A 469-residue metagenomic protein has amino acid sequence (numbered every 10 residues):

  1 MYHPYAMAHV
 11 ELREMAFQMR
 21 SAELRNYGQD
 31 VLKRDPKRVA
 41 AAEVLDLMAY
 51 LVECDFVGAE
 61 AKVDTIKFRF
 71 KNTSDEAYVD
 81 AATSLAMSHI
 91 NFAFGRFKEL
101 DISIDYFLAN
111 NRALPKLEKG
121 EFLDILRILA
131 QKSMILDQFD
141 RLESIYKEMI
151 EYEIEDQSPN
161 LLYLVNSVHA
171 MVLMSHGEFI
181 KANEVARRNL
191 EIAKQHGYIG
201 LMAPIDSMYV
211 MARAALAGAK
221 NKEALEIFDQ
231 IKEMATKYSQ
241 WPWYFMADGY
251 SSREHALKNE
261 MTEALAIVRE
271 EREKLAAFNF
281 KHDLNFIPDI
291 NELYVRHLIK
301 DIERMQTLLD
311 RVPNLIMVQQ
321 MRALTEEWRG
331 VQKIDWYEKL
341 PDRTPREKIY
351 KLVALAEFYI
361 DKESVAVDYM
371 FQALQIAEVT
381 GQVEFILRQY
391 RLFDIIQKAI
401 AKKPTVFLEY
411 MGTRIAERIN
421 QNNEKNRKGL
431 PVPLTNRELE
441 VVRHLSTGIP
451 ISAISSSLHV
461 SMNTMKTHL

Functional and structural regions predicted by a protein language model:
M1-K71, I90-I102, S133-D140, S144 (+2 more regions): Inter-helical turn/loop elements of alpha-helical hairpins
Y2-A6, R34-L45, T73-A86, A113-I128 (+10 more regions): Alpha-solenoid helical repeat architecture
M15, Y50, N91, S133 (+6 more regions): Residue at a conserved register position within TPR or TPR-like alpha-solenoid repeats
L24, V31, A59, T65-I66 (+12 more regions): Tetratricopeptide repeat
K62, L126-S133, I145, L162-L173 (+5 more regions): TPR/Sel1-like alpha-solenoid repeat signature
P115, G197, N279, K300 (+2 more regions): Short coil/turn linking the two alpha-helices of tandem helical-hairpin repeats
L352-I419: General nucleic-acid-binding
N422-H468: Helix-turn-helix DNA-binding segment
